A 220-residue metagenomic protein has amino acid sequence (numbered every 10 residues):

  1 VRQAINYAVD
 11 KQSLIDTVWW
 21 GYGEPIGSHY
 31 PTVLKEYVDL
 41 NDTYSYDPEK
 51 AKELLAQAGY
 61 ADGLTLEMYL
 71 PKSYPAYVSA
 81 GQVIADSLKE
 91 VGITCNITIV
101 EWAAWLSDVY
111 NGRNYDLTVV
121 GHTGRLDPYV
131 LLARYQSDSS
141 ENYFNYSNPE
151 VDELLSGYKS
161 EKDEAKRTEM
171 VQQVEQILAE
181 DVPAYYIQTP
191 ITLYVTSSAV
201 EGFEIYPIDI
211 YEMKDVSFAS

Functional and structural regions predicted by a protein language model:
V1-D86, S147, Q173, S220: Append "and occasionally in soluble cytosolic enzymes with long acidic Gly/Pro-rich linkers
A8, R134-Y135, I177: Conserved catalytic core of Hanks-type protein kinase domains
G21-E24, H122-G124, Q188-L193: Short, solvent-exposed turn/loop segments enriched in Gly/Ser/Thr/Pro and often Arg
V33-K50, Y60, V109-N114, A133-S160 (+1 more regions): Short, solvent-exposed loop/beta-turn-alpha elements that line the ligand-binding surface or hinge of extracytoplasmic
A56-G124, D138, E164, T192: Ligand/substrate-recognition segments at binding pockets and active sites
D127-L132: Short, charged, surface-exposed secondary-structure boundary motifs
L155, E164-A179: Short amphipathic alpha-helical coiled-coil/interface segments
